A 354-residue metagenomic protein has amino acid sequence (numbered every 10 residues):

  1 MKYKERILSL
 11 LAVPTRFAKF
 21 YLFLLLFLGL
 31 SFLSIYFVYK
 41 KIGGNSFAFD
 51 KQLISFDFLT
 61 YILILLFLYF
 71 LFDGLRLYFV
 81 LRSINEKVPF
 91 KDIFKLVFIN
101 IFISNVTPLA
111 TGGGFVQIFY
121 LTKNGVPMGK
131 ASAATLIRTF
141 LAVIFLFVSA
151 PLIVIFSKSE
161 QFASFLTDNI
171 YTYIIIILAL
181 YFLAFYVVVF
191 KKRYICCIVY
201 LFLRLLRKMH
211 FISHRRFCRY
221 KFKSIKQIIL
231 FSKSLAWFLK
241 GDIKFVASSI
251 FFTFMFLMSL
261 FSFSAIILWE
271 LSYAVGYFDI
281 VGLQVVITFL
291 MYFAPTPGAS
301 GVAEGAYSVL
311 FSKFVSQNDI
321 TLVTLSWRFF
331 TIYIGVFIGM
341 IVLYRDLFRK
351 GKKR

Functional and structural regions predicted by a protein language model:
M1-Q52, N100-S213, T296, S300-R354: Transmembrane helix-loop-helix hairpins in multi-pass inner-membrane proteins
T15-L22, L53-Y61, A236-F251: Membrane-interface helix starts
S34, D73-V80, I99, Q117 (+3 more regions): Hydrophobic/aromatic residues in alpha-helical transmembrane segments
N45-K51, L121, Q227-K240: A short amphipathic helical element positioned immediately N-terminal to and/or at the very start of a transmembrane
G74-F98, I267-L283: Membrane-embedded helical hairpins/re-entrant loop segments and their flanking transmembrane helices within multi-pass
K91-N100, F278-F289, D319-F329: Alpha-helical transmembrane segments of multi-pass membrane proteins
K208-F231: Short, membrane-interfacial amphipathic segments enriched in basic
L235-V286: Transmembrane helical segments that form the transport core of multi-pass membrane transport proteins
